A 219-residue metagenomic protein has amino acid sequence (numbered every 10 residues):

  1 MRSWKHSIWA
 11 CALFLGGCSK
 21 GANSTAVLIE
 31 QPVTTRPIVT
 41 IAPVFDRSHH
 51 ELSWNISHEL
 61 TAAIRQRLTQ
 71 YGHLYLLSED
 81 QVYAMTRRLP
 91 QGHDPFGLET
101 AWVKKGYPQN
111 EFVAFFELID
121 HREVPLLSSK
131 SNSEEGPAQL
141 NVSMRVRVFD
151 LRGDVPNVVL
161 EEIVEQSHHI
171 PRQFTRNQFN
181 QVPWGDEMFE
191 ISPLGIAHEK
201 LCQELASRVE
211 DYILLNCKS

Functional and structural regions predicted by a protein language model:
M1-I8: Bacterial N-terminal signal peptides that target proteins for export
I8-G16: Bacterial N-terminal signal peptides
A12, V33, G106-N110: Alpha-helix termination/capping residues and helix-transition junctions
C18-T35, E123, G136, N141-S219: C-terminal/domain-edge helix-coil "capping" segments
V27-H49: Post-signal peptide N-terminal segment of mature Sec-exported envelope proteins
I38, R47-D120, R147-E161, E204 (+1 more regions): N-terminal segment of the mature soluble domain
E123-S129: Extracytoplasmic/secreted cell-surface and envelope-processing proteins
K130-E134: Extracellular loop and loop/strand-boundary signature of outer-membrane beta-barrel proteins
